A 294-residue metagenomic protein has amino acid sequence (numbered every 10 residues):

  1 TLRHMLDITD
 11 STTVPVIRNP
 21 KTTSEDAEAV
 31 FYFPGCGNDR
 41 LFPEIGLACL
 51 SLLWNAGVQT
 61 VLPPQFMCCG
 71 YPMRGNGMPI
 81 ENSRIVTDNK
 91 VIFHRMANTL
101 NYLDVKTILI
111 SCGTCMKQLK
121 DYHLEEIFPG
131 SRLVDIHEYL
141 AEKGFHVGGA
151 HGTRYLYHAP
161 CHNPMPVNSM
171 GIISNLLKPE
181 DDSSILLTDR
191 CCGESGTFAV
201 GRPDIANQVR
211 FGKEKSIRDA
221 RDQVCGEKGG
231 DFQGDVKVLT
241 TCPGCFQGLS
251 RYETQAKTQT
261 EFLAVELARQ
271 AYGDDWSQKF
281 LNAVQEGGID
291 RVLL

Functional and structural regions predicted by a protein language model:
T1-L294: Iron-sulfur cluster-binding electron-transfer modules in prokaryotic oxidoreductases
